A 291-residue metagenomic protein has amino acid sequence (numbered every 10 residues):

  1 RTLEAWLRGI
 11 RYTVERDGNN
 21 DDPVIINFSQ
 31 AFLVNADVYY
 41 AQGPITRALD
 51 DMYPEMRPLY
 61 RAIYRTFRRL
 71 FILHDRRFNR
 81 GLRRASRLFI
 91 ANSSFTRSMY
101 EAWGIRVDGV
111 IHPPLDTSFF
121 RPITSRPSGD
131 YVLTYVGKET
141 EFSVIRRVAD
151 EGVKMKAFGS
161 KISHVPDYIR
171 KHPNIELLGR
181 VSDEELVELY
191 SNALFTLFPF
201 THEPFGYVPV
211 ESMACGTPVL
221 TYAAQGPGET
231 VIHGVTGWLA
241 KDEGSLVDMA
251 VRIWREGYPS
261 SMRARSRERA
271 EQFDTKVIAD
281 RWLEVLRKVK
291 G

Functional and structural regions predicted by a protein language model:
R1-F28: Active-site donor-binding segments of glycosyltransferases and PAPS-dependent sulfotransferases
L7, G244, G257-R287: A charged, aromatic-enriched C-terminal amphipathic alpha-helix characteristic of glycosyltransferases across folds
M56-F89, R97-S98: Membrane-proximal helix-turn-helix segments that form the acceptor-binding/catalytic region of lipid-linked
A102, L115-F119, S125-Y168: Conserved catalytic-core segment of nucleotide-activated headgroup transferases in glycan assembly
R180, H233-G244, R252-G257: Conserved acidic donor-binding segment of nucleotide-sugar-dependent glycosyltransferases
E188-A193: Short alpha-helical donor nucleotide-sugar binding micro-motif in glycosyltransferases
T201: Aromatic "clamp/platform" in nucleotide-sugar-dependent glycosyltransferases that forms part of the donor/acceptor
P218-T221: Short hydrophobic beta-strand element within catalytic cores of glycosyltransferases and related nucleotide-activated
